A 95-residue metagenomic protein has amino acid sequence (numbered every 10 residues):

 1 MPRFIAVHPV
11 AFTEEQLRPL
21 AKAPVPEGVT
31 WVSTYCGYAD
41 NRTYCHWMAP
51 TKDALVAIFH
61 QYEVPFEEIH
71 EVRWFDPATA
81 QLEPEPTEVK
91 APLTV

Functional and structural regions predicted by a protein language model:
M1-E27, V32, G37-N41, P50-D53 (+1 more regions): Short S/T/G/P-rich N-terminal loop/turn motif that feeds into the first structured element of a domain
L17, V56, E67-H70: A short, polar/proline- and glycine-enriched secondary-structure boundary/capping micro-motif
E27, Y62-P65: Short, structured coil segments at secondary-structure junctions
L55-Q61: Charge-rich, low-aromatic oligomerization/scaffolding segments with amphipathic character
V64-P77: Conserved short beta-strand edge segments in small beta-sheet-based binding/regulatory domains
